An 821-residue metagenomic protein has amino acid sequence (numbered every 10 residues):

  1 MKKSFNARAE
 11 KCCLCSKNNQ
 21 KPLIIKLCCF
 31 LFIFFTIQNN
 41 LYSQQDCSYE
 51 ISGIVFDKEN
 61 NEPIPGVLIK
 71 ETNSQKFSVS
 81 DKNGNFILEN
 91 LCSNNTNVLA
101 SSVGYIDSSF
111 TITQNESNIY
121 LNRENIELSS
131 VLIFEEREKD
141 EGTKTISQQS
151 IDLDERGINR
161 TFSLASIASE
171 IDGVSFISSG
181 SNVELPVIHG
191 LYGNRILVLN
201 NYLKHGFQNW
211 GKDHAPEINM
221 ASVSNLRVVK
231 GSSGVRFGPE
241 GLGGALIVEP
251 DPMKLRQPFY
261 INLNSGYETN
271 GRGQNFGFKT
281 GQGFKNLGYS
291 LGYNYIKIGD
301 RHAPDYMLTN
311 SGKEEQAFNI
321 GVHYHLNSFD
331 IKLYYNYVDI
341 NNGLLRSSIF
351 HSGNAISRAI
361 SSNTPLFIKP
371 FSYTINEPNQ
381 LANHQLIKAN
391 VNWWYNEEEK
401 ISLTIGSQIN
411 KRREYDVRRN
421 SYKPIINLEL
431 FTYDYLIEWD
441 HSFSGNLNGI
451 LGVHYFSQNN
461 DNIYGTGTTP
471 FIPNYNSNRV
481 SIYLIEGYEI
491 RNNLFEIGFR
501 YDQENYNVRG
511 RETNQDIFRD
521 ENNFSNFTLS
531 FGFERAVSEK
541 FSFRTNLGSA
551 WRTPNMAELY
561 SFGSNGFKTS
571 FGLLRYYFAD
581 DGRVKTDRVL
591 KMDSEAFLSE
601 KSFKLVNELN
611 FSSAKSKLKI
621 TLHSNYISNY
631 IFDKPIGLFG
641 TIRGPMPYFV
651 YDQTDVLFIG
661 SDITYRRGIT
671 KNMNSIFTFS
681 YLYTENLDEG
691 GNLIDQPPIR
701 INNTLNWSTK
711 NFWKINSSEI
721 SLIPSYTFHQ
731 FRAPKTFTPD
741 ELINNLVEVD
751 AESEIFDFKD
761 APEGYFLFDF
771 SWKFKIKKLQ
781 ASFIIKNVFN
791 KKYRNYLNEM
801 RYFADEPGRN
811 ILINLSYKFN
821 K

Functional and structural regions predicted by a protein language model:
L41-E50, N474: Beta-strand-rich domain onsets/edges
Q45-D46, N118-E127: Conserved "repeat-terminator" motif of extracellular CCP/Sushi domains
Y49-I51, K58-N73: Short, ordered, surface-exposed loop/turn motifs in non-cytosolic proteins
I51-D57, G84, I119: A short, amphipathic beta-strand motif
N61-P65, I87-N95: Short Pro-Gly-centered beta-turn/loop motif in secreted/extracellular proteins
E71-N73, L99-F110: A short, solvent-exposed loop/turn motif at the edges and junctions of modular extracellular/periplasmic domains
S74-N85: Short, acidic Ser/Thr/Gly-rich low-complexity loop/linker segments typical of extracellular and cell-surface proteins
N125, L132-N159, G173, G180-P186 (+5 more regions): Outer-membrane beta-barrel proteins, especially TonB-dependent receptors
